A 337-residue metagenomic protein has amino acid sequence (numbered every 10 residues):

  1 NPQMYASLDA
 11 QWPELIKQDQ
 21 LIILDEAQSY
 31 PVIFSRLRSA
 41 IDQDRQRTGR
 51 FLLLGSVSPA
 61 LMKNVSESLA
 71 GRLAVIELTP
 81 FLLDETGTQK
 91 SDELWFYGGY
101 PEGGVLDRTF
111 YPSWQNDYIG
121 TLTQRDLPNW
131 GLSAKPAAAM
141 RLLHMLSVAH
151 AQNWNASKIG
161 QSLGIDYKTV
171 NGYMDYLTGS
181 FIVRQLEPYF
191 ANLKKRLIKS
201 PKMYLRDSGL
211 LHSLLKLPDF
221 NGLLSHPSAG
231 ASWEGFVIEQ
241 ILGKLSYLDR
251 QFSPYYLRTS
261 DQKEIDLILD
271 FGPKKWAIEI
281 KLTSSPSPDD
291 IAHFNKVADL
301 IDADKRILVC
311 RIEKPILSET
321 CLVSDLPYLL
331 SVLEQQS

Functional and structural regions predicted by a protein language model:
N1-D19: Short glycine-rich substrate-engagement loop in P-loop NTPases that contacts/grips substrate
I16-R36: Conserved P-loop NTPase "ATPase switch" module shared by AAA+ and STAND
F34-L53, E67: Conserved catalytic/switch belt of AAA+ P-loop NTPases
P59-A74, K90: Short regulatory helix/loop adjacent to the ATP-binding pocket of P-loop NTPases
A74-E85: Conserved AAA+ ATPase "SRH/arginine-finger" region at the nucleotide-binding site
R108-T109, S113-K275: Accessory nucleic acid-recognition modules appended to NTPase machines
D270, W276-S285: Active-site ExK catalytic segment of metal-dependent nucleases
I312-S337: Domain-level recognition of nuclease-like catalytic cores that cleave nucleotide substrates
